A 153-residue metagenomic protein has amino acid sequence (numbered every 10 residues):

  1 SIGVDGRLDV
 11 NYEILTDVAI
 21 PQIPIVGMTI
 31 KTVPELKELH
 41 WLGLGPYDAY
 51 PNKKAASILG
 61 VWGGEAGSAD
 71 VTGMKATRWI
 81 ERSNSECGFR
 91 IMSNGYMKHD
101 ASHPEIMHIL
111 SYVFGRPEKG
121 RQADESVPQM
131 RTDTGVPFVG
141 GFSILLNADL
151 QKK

Functional and structural regions predicted by a protein language model:
S1-K153: Beta-strand/loop-rich accessory regions of lumenal/periplasmic or secreted enzymes, predominantly carbohydrate-active
